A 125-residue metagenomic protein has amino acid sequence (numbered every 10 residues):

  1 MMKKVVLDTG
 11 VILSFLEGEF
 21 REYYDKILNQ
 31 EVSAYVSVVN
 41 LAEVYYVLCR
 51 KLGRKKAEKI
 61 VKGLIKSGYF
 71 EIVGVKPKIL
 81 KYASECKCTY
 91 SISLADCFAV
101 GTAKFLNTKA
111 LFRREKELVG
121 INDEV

Functional and structural regions predicted by a protein language model:
M1-K4, V100-V125: Acidic, PIN/NYN-like endoribonuclease modules and their adjacent C-terminal/linker elements
M1-V36, C49-K62: Short, well-structured N-terminal submotif of metal-dependent ribonuclease cores
L7-D8, V36-V39, I92-S93, R114-K116: Histidine- and aromatic-rich ligand-binding microenvironments
Q30-E31, S67-G68, T89: Structured helix-beta-strand junction loops
A42-Y45, S84: Amphipathic alpha-helical segments within well-ordered protein domains
V61-V75, V119-V125: Short acidic, glycine/proline-enriched helix-loop-strand junctions
E71-R113: Active-site neighborhoods of divalent-metal-dependent phosphate/nucleic-acid chemistry enzymes
